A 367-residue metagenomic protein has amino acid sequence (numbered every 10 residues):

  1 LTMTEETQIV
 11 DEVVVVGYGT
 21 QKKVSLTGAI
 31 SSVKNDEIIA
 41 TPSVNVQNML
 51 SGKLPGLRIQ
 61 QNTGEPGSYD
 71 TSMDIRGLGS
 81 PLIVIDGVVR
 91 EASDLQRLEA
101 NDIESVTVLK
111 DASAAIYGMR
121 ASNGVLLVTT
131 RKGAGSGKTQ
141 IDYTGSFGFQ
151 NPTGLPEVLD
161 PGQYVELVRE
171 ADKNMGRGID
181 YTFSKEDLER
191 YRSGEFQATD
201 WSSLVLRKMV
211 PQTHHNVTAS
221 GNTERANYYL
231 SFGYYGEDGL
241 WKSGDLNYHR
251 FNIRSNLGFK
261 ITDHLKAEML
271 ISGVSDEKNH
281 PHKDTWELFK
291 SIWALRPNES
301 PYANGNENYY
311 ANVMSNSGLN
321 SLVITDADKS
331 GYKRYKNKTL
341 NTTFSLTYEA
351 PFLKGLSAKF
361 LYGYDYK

Functional and structural regions predicted by a protein language model:
L1-R254, K266-E268: Short, small/polar-rich motifs associated with maturation and membrane association, primarily at protein termini
Q8, T347-P351: Short, surface-exposed loop/turn segments at beta-strand-coil junctions that are enriched for proline with nearby
I59-Q60, E277-H282, K367: Secretory-pathway/luminal and periplasmic proteins that interact with or process carbohydrate-rich
T144-G148, G233-Y235, S272-V274, T347 (+1 more regions): Outer-membrane beta-barrel pore domains and translocons
S193-G233, E237-G244, N252-N320, G331-K338: Flexible loop and strand-edge segments within Gram-negative outer membrane beta-barrel domains
S321-A327: Short glycine/proline-rich turn/loop motifs
